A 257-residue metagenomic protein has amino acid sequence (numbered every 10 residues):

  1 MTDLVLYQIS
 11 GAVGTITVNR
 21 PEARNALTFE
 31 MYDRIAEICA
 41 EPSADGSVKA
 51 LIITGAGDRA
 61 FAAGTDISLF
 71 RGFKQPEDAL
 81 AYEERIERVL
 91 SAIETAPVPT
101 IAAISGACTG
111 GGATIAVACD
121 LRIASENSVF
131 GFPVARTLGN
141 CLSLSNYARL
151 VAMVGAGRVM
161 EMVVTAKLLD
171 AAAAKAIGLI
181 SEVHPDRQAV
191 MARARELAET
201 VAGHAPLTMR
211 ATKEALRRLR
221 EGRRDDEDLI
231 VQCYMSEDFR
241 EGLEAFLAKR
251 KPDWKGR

Functional and structural regions predicted by a protein language model:
M1-T2, E244-R257: Terminal low-complexity tails and localization/encapsulation signals of metabolic enzymes
M1-T54, S91: Conserved CoA-thioester-binding segment of acyl-CoA-metabolizing enzymes
L4, S47, G55-A92, R136-L138: Glycine- (often His-adjacent) and acidic-residue-rich active-site loop that binds/positions the CoA thioester
P21, I123-S128, I180-D225, K255-R257: C-terminal long alpha-helix characteristic of the crotonase
V89, I93, T109-V163, R193 (+1 more regions): CoA-thioester-processing core
P97-A107: A short, small-residue-rich loop immediately preceding and capping a beta-strand
L121, E161, T165-K167, A173 (+2 more regions): Well-ordered beta-strand positions
